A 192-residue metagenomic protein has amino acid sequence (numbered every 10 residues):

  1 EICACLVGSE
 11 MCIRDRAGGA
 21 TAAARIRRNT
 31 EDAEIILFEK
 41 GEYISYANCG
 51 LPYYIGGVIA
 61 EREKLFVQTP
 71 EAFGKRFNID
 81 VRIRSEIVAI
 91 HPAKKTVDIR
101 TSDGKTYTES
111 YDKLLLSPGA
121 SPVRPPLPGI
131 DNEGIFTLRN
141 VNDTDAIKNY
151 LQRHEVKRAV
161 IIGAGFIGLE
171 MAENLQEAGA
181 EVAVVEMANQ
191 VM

Functional and structural regions predicted by a protein language model:
E1-I13: Single conserved hydrophobic/aromatic residue that forms the stacking wall/gate of nucleotide- or nucleobase-binding
S9-E10, I35, A159, V182: Conserved hydrophobic helix-helix packing surfaces used for dimerization/oligomerization
R14-G18, R139-N140, A164-G165: Glycine-rich Rossmann-fold phosphate-binding loop(s) that bind the pyrophosphate of adenine dinucleotide cofactors
G18, Y43, S121, I167 (+1 more regions): Conserved Rossmann-like nucleotide-cofactor binding loop
R25-I26, M171, L175: Aromatic pocket-lining residues of Rossmann-like dinucleotide-binding sites
T30-A47, A180-V191: Glycine-rich FAD pyrophosphate-binding loop
G50-R82: N-terminal glycine-rich dinucleotide-binding loop that anchors FAD/FMN and/or NAD(P) in oxidoreductases
E71-I162, E177, A183, Q190: FAD-binding core/adjacent interface of flavoenzyme oxidoreductases
